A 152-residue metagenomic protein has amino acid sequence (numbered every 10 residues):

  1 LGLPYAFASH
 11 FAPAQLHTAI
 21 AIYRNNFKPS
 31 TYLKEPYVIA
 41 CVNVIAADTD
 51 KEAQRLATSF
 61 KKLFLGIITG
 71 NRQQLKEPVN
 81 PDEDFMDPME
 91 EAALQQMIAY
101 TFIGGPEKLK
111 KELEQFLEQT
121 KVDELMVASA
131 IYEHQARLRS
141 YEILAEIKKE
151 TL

Functional and structural regions predicted by a protein language model:
L1-A6, K121: Glycine-enriched alpha-helix->loop->beta-strand junction motifs that scaffold or abut catalytic
G2, A21, S140-I143: Short, glycine/charged-enriched secondary-structure capping and boundary segments
Y5-A8, P36-N43, L125-V127: Hydrophobic faces of well-ordered beta-strands that scaffold small-molecule active sites in alpha/beta enzyme cores
A6, A99, H134: Active-site oxyanion-binding pockets that recognize sulfate/phosphate
F11, V44, I131: Residue-level signal for short, function-critical loop segments
A12-H17, E133-Q135: Acidic-and-aromatic substrate-binding clefts and catalytic sites of carbohydrate-active enzymes
A14-K121, K149-L152: An alpha-helical appendage that flanks or caps ligand/catalytic pockets
L117-L152: Generic C-terminus detector
